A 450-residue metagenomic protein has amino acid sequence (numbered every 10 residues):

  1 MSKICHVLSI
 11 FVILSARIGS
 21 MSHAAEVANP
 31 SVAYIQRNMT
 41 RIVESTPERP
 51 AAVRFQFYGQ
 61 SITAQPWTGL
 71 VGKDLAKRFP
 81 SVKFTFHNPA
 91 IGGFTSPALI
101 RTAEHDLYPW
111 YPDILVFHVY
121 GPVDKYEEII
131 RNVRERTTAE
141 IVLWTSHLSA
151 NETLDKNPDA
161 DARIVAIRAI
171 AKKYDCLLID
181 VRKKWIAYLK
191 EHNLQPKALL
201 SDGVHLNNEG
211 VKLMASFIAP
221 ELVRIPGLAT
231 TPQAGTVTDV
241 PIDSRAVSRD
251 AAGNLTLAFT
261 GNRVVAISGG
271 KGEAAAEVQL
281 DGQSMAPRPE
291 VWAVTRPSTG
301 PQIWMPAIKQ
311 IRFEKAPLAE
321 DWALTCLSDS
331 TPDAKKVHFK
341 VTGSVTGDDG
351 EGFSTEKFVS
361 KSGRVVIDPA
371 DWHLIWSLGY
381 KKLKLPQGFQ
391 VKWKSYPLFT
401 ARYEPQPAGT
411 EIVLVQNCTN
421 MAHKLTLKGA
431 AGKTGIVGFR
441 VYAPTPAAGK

Functional and structural regions predicted by a protein language model:
M1-I4: N-terminal secretory signal peptides that target proteins for export/translocation
H6-S20: Bacterial N-terminal signal peptides
I18-V27, A448-K450: Basic/polar N-terminal segments that are highly enriched at the extreme N-terminus, encompassing both cleavable
S20, A51, V82: Residue-level signal for beta-strand positions within conserved beta-sheet cores that form or flank
A25-F57, I62: Membrane/wall-proximal cationic-aromatic binding patches
A52-T68, I91-T95, R263: Catalytic nucleophile-elbow at a beta strand-turn-alpha helix junction centered on a G-D-S/GDSL motif, marking
G69-H87, I91-G235, R245-N254, A258-T260 (+1 more regions): Alpha-helical cap/lid subdomain in secreted, periplasmic, or secretory-pathway luminal O-acyl-processing enzymes
A266: Copper-binding active sites and cupredoxin-like electron-transfer domains, recognizing His/Cys-rich ligand loops
